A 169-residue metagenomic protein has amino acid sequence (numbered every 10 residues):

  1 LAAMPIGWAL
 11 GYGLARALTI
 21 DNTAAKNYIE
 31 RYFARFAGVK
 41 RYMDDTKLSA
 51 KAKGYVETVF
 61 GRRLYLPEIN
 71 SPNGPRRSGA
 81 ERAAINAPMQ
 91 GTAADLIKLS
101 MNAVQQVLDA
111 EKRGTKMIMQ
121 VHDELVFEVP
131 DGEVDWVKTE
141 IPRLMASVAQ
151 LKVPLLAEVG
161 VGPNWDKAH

Functional and structural regions predicted by a protein language model:
L1-H169: Conserved catalytic core of nucleotide polymerization and phosphodiester-bond processing enzymes
